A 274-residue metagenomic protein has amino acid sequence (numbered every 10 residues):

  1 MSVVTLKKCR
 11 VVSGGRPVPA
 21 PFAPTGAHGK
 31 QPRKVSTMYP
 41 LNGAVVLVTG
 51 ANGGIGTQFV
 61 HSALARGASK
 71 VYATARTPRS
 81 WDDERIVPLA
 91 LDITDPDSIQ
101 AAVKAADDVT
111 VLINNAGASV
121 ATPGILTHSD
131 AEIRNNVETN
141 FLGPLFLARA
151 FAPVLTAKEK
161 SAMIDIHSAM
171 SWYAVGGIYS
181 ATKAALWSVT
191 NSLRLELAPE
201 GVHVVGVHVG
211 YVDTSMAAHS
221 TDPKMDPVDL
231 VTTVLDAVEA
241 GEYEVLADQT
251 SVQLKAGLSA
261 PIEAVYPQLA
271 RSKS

Functional and structural regions predicted by a protein language model:
N52, G56, V60: N-terminal Rossmann NAD(P)H-binding glycine-rich loop of SDR-like oxidoreductase domains
D83-D95: Rossmann-fold cofactor-recognition segment
D108-V109, L155-H167, P199-H203: Active-site loop of short-chain dehydrogenase/reductase
S119-R134: Conserved mid-core segment of classical short-chain dehydrogenase/reductases
A148, T182-K183: Active-site helix of classical SDR
A148-R149, N191: A short, exposed helix-loop element centered on a Lys and neighboring polar residues
G206, T214, A218-A260: C-terminal helical subdomain
